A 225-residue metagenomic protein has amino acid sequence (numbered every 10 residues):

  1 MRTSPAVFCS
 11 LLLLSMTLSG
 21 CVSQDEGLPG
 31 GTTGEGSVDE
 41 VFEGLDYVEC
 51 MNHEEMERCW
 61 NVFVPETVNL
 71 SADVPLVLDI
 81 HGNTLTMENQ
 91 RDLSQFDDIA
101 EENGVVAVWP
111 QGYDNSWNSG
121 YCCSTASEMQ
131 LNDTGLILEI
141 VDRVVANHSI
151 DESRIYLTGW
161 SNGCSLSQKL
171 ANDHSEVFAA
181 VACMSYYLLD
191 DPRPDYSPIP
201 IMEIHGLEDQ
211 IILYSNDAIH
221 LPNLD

Functional and structural regions predicted by a protein language model:
M1-E26: Hydrophobic alpha-helical segments
C21-L76, E102, M129, T158-M184 (+1 more regions): A domain-start/cap signature at the N-terminus of enzymes
E66-A72, N118-N162, N172: Gly/Ser-rich "nucleophile elbow"/oxyanion-hole loop immediately N-terminal to the catalytic nucleophile in hydrolases
V68-W117, F178, M184, D190-D191 (+1 more regions): Short substrate-entry loop that stabilizes the transition state in hydrolases
V77-I80, L93-D97, T134, L138-V141 (+2 more regions): Extracytoplasmic/secreted envelope proteins and their assembly/folding machinery, especially bacterial periplasmic
D92-L93, L213-D225: Short alpha-helix in the alpha/beta-hydrolase fold that links the catalytic acid
Y196-I201: Short, proline-enriched alpha-helix->beta-strand connector loops that line the catalytic pocket of alpha/beta-hydrolase
E203-H205: Short beta-strand/loop motif that positions the catalytic acidic residue of the alpha/beta-hydrolase fold
